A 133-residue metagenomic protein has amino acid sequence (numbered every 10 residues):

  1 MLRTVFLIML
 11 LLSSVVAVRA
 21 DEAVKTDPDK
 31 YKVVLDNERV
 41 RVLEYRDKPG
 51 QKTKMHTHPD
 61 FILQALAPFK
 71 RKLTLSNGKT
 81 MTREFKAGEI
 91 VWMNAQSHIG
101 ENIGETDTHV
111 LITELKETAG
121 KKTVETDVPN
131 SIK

Functional and structural regions predicted by a protein language model:
V5-S14: Bacterial N-terminal signal peptides
V16-A20: Sec/Tat signal peptide C-region and signal peptidase I cleavage site
D21-R39, T126-K133: Short N-terminal segments immediately surrounding and downstream of signal-peptide cleavage
D27-K52, P59-L63, T113: A short glycine-rich, His/Asp/Glu-containing loop-to-beta-strand
L35-R39, N77-A95: Short acidic-glycine-tyrosine-enriched beta hairpin
G50-T53, E89-E101: Histidine-centered metal-chelating micro-motifs
H58-N77: Glycine- and acidic-residue-biased ligand/ion/polar-headgroup-sensing regions
P68, A95-T118: Ligand-binding loop in jelly-roll beta-barrel domains
